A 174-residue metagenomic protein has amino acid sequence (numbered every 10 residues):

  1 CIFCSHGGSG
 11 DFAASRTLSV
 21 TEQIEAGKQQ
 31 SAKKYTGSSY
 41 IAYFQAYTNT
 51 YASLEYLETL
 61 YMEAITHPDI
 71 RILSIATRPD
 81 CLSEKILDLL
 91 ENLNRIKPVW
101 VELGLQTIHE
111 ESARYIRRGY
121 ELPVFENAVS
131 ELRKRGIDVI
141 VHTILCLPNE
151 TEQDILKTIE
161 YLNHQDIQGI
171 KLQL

Functional and structural regions predicted by a protein language model:
C1-S19: Canonical Radical SAM [4Fe-4S] cluster-binding loop centered on the CxxxCxxC motif and its immediate flanking residues
G7, A76, Q173: Conserved residues at the C-terminal ends of beta-strands
T17-Q30, Q45-A46, T50-Y51: Auxiliary alpha/beta "docking" domains used to position bulky ligands
S19, A52, Y56, I116-V124 (+1 more regions): Alpha-helix N-cap and loop-to-helix initiation/capping positions
T21-Q29, L57-M62, L87-E91, F125-V129 (+2 more regions): Generic structural signal for well-ordered alpha-helices, preferentially at hydrophobic/aromatic core positions
K34-R117, N127, K134: Conserved SAM/AdoMet-binding glycine-rich loop
T107, R118-L122, V141: Loop-centered beta-sheet repeat module
P123-L174: Conserved C-terminal portion of the radical SAM core fold that forms the substrate/S-adenosylmethionine-binding
